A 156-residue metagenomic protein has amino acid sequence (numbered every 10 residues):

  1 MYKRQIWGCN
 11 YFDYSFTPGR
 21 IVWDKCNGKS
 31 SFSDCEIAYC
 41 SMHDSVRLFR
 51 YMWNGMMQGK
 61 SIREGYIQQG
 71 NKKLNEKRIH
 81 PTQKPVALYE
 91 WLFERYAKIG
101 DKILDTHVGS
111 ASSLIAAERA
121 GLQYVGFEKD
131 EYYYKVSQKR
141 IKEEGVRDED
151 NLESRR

Functional and structural regions predicted by a protein language model:
K3-R156: Class I S-adenosyl-L-methionine
